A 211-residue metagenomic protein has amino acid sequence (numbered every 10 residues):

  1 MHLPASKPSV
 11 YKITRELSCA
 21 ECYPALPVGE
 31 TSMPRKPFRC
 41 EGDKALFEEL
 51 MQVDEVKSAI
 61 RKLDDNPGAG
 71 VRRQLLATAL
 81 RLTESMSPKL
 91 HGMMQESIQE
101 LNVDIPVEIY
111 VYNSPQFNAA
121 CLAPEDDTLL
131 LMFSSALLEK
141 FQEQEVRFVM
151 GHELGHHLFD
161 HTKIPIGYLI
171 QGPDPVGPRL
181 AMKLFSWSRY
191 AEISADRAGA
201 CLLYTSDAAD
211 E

Functional and structural regions predicted by a protein language model:
H2-L122: Hydrophobic or amphipathic, alpha-helical segments that drive membrane association/targeting
M94-S97, R189-L203: An active-site-proximal "capping" alpha-helix that borders the catalytic cofactor pocket
L130-S134: Short hydrophobic beta-strand segments that form the core of ligand-binding sensory/regulatory domains
S135-F148: Short pre-active-site segment immediately N-terminal to the catalytic Zn-binding motif
L154-L169: Catalytic Zn2+-binding segment of zinc metalloproteases
I170-S186: Substrate-binding clefts and substrate-entry loops adjacent to catalytic sites of polymer-processing enzymes acting on
Y204-E211: Conserved small/polar residues in nucleotide/adenosyl-binding loops
